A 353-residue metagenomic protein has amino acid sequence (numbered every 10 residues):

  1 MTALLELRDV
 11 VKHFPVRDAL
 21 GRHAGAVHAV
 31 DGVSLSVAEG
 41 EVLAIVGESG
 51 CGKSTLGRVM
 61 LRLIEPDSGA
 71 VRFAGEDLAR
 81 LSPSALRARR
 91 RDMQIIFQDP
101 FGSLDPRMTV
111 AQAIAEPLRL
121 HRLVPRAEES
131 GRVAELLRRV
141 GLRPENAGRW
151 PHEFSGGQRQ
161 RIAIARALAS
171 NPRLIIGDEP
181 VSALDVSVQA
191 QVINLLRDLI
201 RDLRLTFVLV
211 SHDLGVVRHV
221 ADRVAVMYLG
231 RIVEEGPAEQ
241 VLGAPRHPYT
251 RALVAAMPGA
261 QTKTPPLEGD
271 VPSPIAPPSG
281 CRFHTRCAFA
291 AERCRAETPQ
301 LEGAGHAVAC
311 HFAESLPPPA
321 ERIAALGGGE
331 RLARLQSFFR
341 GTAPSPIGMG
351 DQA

Functional and structural regions predicted by a protein language model:
A3, V16-G21, A26, E235-G341: Short catalytic/signature loops enriched in Gly
A19-A24, L78-Q94, L120, A127 (+2 more regions): ABC ATPase NBD coupling module
G69-D77: Conserved ABC transporter NBD signature motif
D77, E128-E145, V254: Conserved ABC ATPase "signature" region
W150-F154, Q158: Conserved ABC ATPase signature
A169-R173: A short, proline-enriched helix->beta-strand linker immediately N-terminal to the Walker B motif in ABC-type P-loop
I176, P180-K263: P-loop NTP-binding/switch modules centered on Walker-like glycine-rich loops
